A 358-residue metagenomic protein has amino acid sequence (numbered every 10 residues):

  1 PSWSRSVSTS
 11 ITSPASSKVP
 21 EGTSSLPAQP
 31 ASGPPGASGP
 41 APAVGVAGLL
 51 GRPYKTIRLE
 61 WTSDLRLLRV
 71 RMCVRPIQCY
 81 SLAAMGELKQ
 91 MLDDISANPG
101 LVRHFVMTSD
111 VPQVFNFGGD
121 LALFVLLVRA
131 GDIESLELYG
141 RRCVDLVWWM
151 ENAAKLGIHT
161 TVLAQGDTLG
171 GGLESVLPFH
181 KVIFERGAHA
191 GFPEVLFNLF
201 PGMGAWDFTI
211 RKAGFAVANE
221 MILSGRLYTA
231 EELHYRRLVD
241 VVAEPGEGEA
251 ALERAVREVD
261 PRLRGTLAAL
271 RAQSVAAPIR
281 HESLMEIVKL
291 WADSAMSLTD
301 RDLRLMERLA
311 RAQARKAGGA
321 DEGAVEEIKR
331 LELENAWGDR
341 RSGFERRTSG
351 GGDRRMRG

Functional and structural regions predicted by a protein language model:
W3-V106: Conserved CoA-thioester-binding segment of acyl-CoA-metabolizing enzymes
P53-T56, E151-D167, P178-H189, P193-N198 (+1 more regions): Crotonase-fold acyl-CoA enzyme core
L65, V70, G86-E134, D145-T161 (+1 more regions): A structural preference for short, pocket-lining loop segments at secondary-structure junctions
M107, D120, S175-L177, L233: Hydrophobic/aromatic residues within transmembrane alpha-helices of multi-pass small-molecule transporters
Y139-R141: Long amphipathic alpha-helix in the N-terminal Rossmann-like dinucleotide-binding domain of NAD(P)-dependent
V239-L305: C-terminal long alpha-helix characteristic of the crotonase
L298-E334: C-terminal helical/tail subdomains of lipid-metabolizing enzymes
R340-S342, R347, D353-R355: N-terminal helix initiation/capping motif
